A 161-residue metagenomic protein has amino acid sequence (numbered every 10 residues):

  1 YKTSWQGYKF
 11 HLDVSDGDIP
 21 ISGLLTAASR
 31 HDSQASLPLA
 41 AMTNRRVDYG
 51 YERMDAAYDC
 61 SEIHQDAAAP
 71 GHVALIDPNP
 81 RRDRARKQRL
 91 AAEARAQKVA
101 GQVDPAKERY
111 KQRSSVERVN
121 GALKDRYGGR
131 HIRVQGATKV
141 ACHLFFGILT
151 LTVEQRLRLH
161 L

Functional and structural regions predicted by a protein language model:
Y1-A69, F145: Polybasic low-complexity intrinsically disordered regions
A35, S115, V119, F145 (+1 more regions): Catalytic-loop motifs flanking and including active-site residues across diverse enzymes
A56-R126, R133: Helix-centered, glycine/charged polyanion-binding patches within enzymatic domains that contact phosphate-containing
G128-L161: C-terminal extensions of enzymes
